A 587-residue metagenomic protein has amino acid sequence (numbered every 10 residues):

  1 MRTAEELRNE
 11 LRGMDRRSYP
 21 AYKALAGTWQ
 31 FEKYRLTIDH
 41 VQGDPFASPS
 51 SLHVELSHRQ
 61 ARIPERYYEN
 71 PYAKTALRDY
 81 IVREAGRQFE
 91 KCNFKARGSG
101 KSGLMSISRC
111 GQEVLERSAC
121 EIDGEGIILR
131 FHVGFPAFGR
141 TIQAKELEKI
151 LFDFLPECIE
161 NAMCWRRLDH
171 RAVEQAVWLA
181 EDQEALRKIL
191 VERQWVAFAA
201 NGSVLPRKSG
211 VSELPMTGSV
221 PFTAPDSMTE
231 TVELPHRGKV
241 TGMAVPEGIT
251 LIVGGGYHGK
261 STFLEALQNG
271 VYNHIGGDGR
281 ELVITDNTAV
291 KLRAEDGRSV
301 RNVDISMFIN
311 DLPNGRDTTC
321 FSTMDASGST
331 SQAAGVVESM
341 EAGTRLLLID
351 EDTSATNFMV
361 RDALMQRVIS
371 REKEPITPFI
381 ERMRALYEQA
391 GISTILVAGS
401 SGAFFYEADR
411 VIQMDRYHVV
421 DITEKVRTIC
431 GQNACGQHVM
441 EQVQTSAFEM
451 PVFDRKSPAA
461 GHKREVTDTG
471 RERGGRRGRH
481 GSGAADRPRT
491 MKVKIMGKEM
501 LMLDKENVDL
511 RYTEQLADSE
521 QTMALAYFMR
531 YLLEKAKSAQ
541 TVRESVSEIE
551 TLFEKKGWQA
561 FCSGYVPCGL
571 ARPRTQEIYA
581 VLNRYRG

Functional and structural regions predicted by a protein language model:
M1-Q194, L205: N-terminal accessory targeting/assembly segments
Q143, R298, F308-S329, R361-I376: Flexible beta-alpha connector loops of hexameric P-loop NTPases
V191-W195, N201, Y257, L264-E295 (+1 more regions): Carboxylate/His-rich catalytic cores and anion/metal-binding grooves
L205-T241, G276, I284-A289, R293-V300 (+1 more regions): N-terminal pre-Walker A segment at the start of P-loop NTPase domains
V240-Y272: Glycine-rich phosphate-binding P-loop
S327-S339: Conserved alpha-helical scaffold flanking the Walker A/P-loop in AAA+ ATPase domains
S339-M383, Y387, V397-R427: Conserved P-loop NTPase nucleotide-binding/switch module
A385-G391, V397-G587: Conserved NTP phosphate-binding and transfer environment spanning the P-loop NTPase/kinase superfamily
